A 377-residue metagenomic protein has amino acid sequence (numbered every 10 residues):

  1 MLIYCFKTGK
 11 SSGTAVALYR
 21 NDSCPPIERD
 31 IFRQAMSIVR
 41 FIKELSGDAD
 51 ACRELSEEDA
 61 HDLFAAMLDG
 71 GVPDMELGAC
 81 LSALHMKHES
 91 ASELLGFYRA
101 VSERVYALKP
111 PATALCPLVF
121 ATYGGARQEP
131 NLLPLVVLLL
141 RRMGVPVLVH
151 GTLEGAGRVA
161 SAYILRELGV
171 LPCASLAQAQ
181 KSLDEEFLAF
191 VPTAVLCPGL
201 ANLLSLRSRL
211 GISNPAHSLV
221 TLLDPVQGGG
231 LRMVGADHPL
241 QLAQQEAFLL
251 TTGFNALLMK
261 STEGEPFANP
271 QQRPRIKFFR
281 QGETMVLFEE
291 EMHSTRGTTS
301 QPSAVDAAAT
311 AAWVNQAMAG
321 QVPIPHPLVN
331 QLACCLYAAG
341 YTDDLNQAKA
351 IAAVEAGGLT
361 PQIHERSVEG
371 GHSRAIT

Functional and structural regions predicted by a protein language model:
E28-E129, R141-V147, R296-Q301, A312-G320 (+1 more regions): Acidic, glycine/proline-rich low-complexity segments that act as flexible tails and inter-domain linkers
C80, L165, V220, L332: Residue-level signal for inorganic ion chemistry
Y98-G124, L176-L203, M292-T295: Self-splicing inteins and homing endonuclease
L115-S182: A generic, well-ordered mixed alpha/beta core segment in the N-terminal half of proteins
L148-G151, P172-S175, F190-P192, H217 (+1 more regions): General beta-strand structural signal in soluble alpha/beta enzymes
A174-A236: Phosphate/diphosphate-binding glycine-rich loops and adjacent basic-rich segments that engage nucleotide
L210-Q316, P325: A structural signal for small-residue-enriched, beta-sheet-centric alpha/beta enzyme cores and oligomeric scaffold folds
